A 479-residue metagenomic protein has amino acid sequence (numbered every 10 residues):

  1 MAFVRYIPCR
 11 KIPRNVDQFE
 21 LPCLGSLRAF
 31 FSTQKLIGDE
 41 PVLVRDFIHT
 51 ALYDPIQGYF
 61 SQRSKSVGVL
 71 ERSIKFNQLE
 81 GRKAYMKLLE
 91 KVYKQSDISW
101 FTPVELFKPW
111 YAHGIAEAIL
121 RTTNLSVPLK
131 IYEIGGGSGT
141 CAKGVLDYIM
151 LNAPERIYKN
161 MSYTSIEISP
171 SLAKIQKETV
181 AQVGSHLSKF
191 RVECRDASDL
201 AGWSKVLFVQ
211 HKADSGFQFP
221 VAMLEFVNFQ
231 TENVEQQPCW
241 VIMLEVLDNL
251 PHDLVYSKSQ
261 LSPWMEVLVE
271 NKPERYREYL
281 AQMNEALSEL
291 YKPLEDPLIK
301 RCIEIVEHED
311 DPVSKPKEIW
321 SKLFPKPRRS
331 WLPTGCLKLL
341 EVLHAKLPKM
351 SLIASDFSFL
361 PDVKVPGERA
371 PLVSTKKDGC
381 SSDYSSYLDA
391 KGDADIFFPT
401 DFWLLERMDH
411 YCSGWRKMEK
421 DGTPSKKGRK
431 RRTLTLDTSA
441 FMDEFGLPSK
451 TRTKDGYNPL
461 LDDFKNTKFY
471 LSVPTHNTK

Functional and structural regions predicted by a protein language model:
A2-Y132, S138-E232, P238, W403 (+1 more regions): Rossmann-like AdoMet
F101-L106, I305-K479: Long, Lys/Arg- and hydrophobic-enriched amphipathic alpha-helices
K143, P251-D253, K364-V365: Short glycine-/acidic-enriched loop or helix-start segments at secondary-structure transitions that form or flank
L146-Y148, E178-A181, V255-K258, G367-A370: Short, glycine/charged-enriched secondary-structure capping and boundary segments
S198-Q260, P325-T334, K338, H344-I353 (+1 more regions): A short SAM/SAH-binding and catalytic strip from SAM-dependent methyltransferases
Q236, W240-D310, L372-T375: A mobile, often basic/glycine-rich helix-loop segment that functions as the active-site lid/recognition loop
